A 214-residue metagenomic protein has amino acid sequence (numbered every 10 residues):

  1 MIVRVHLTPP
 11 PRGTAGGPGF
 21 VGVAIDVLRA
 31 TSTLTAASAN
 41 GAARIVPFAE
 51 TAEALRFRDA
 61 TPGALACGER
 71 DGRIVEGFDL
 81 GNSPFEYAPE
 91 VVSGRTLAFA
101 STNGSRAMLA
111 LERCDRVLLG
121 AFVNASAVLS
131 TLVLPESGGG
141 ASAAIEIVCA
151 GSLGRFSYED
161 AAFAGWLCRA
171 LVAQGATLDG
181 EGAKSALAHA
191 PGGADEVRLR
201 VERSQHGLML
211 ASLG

Functional and structural regions predicted by a protein language model:
M1-V3: N- or domain-start disorder-to-order transition segments that initiate the globular core
P10-T14, G22-L34: Short acidic, Gly/Ser-rich segments with clustered Asp/Glu that frequently serve as metal-coordination loops in enzyme
P18-F20, A36-R44, E50-E53, V201-L208: Active-/binding-site microenvironments in catalytic and ligand-binding cores
A39, A43, P47, D59-G63 (+4 more regions): Generic secondary-structure signature for well-ordered alpha-helical cores
F48-E136, S142: Acidic/Gly/His-enriched mid-domain segments of enzyme catalytic cores or analogous surface patches that mediate
D79-T96, A100-R106, A110-R116, S130 (+1 more regions): Long, charged alpha-helical interface segments
G138-E146, Q174-E181: Short, structured loop/turn "capping" segments at alpha-beta junctions
E146-S152: Glycine-rich anion-binding loop/nest that anchors nucleotide
